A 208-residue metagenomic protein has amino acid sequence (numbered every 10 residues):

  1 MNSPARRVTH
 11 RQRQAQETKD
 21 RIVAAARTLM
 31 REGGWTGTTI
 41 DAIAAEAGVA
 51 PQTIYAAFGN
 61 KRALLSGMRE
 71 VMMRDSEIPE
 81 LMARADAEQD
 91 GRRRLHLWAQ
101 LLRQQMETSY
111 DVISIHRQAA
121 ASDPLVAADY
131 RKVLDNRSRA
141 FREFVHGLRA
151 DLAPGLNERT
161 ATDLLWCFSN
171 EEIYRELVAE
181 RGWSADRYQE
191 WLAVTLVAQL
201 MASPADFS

Functional and structural regions predicted by a protein language model:
M1-E17, F207-S208: N-terminal intrinsically disordered/low-complexity leader segments
M1-N2, M68, S76, R103 (+2 more regions): Alpha-helical bundle regulatory/interaction domains
R21, L29-A63, G67: Helix-turn-helix
A45, S66-W98: Amphipathic alpha-helical linker/stalk segments
F58, Q118-D123, E171: Short helix-capping/turn signature of helix-turn-helix
H96, Q100-R117, P124-L152, R159-D163 (+2 more regions): Amphipathic alpha-helical packing segments from all-alpha helical-bundle domains
A140-E143, T162-W183, A198-F207: Amphipathic C-terminal alpha-helical segment
